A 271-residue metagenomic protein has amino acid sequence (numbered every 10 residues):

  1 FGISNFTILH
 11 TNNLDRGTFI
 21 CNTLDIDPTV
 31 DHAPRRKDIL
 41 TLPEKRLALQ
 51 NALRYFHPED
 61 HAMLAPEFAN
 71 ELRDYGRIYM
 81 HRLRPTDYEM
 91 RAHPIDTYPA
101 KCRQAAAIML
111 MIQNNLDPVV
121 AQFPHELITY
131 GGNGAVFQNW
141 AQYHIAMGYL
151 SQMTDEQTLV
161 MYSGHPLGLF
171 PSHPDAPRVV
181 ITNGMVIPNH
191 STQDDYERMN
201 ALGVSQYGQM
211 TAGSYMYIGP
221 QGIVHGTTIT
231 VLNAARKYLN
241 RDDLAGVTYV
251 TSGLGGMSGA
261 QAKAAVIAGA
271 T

Functional and structural regions predicted by a protein language model:
F1-G226, R236-D242: N-terminal ligand-binding/catalytic initiation module
G213-T271: Glycine-rich phosphate/ribose-binding loops and adjacent secondary-structure elements that form binding surfaces
